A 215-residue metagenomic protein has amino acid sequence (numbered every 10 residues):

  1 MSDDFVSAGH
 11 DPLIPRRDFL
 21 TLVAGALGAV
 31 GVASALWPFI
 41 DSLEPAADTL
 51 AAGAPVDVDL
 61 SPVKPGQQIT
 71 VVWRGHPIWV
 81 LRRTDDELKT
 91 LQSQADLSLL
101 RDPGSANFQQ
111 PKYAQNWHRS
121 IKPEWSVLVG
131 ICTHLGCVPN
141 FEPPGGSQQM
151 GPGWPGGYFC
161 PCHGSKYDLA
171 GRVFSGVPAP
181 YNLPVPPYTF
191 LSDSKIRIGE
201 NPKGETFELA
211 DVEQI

Functional and structural regions predicted by a protein language model:
M1-I14: N-terminal secretory signal peptides
S2-D3, D18-D41: N-terminal export signals
R16, L22, T49-A52: Short sequence/structural segments immediately N-terminal
A35-P55: Aromatic-capped interface at the extracytoplasmic side of an N-terminal signal-anchor transmembrane helix
A52-P65: Membrane-cytosol interface motif
V56, Q67-I69, P186: Residue-level detector of beta-strand structural context in well-folded domains
G66-A114: Extracytoplasmic/periplasmic/luminal assembly and interaction segments in envelope/secretory/respiratory proteins
D96-F207, D211-I215: Rieske [2Fe-2S] iron-sulfur-binding domain
